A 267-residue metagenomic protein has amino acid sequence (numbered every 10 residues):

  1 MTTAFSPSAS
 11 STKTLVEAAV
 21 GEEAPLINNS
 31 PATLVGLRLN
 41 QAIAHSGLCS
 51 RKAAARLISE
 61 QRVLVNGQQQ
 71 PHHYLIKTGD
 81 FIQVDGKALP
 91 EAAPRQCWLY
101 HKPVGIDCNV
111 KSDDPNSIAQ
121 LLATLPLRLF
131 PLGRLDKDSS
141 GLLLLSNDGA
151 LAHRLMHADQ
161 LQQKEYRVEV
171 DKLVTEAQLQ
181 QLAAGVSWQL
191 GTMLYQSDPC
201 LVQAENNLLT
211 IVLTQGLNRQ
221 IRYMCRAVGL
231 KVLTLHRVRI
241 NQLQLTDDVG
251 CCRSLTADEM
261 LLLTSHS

Functional and structural regions predicted by a protein language model:
M1-T14: N-terminal acidic, proline/glycine-rich, low-complexity intrinsically disordered segments
E17, G21, P25-S267: Basic, flexible Lys/Arg- and Gly-enriched helix-loop patches that mediate nucleic-acid binding at interfaces with rRNA
